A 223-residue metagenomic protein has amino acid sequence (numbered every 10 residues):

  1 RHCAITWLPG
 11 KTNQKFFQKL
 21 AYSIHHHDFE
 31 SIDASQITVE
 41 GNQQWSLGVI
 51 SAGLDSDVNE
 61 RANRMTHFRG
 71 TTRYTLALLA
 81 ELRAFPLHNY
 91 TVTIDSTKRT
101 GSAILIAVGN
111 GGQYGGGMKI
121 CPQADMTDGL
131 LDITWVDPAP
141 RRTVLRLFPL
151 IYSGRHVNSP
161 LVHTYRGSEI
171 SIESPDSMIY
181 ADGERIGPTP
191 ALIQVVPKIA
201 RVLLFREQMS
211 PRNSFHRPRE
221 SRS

Functional and structural regions predicted by a protein language model:
R1-A103: Catalytic core of DAGKc-family lipid kinases
I5-W7, G117-M118, L145, D182: Short glycine-/acidic-enriched loop or helix-start segments at secondary-structure transitions that form or flank
S51, D55, A107-C121, R185: Glycine-rich phosphate/pyrophosphate-binding beta-alpha loops
D55-V58, T100-S102, Q113-G117, R141-V144: Short acidic/glycine-rich loop or secondary-structure boundary segments that cap or lie
M65-T66, C121-A124: Short, surface-exposed, charged loop/turn segments at secondary-structure junctions
I94-T100, D125-M126, W135-S223: ATP/nucleoside-binding phosphotransfer catalytic cores, i.e., glycine-rich phosphate-binding loops
I106, I133: Rossmann-like adenosine-cofactor binding region
